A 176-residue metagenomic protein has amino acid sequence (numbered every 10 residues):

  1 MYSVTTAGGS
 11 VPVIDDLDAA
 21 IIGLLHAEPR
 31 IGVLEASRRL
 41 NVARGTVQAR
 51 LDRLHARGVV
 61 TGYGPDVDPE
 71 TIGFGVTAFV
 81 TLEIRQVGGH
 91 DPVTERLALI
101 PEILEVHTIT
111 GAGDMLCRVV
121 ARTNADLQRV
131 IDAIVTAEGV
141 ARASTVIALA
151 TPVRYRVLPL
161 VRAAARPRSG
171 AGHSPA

Functional and structural regions predicted by a protein language model:
M1-A176: A compositional/biophysical signature of low hydrophobicity enriched in polar/charged and small residues
